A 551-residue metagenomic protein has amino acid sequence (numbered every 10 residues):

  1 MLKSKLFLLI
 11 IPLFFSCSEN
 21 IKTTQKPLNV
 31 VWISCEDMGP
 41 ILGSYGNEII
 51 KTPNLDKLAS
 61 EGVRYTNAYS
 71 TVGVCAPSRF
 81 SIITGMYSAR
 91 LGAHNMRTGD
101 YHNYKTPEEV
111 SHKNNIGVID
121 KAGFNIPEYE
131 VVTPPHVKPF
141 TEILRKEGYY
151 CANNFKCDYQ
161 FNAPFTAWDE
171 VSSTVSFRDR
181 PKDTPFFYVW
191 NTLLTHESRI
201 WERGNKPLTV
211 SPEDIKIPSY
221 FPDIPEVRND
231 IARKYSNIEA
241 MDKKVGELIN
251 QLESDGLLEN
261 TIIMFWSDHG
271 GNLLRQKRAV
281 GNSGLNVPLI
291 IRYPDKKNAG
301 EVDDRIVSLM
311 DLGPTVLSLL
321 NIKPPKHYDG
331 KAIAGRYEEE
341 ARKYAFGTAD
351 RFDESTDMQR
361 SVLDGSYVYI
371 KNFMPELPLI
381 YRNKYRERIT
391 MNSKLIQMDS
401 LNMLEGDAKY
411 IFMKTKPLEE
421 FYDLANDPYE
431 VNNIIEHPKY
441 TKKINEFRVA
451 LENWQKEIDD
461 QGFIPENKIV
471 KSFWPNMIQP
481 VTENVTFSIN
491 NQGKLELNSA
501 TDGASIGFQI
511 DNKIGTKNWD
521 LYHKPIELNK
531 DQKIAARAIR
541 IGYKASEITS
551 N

Functional and structural regions predicted by a protein language model:
M1-P27: Bacterial Sec-dependent N-terminal signal peptides
K3, I435, N445-V449, K456-N551: Short, compositionally stereotyped local motifs that mark structural "simplifiers"
E19-N20, L320-E420, D459, S472-N491: C-terminal cap/loop subdomain of S1 sulfatases and analogous C-terminal strand-loop tails that border
T24-L28, P40-I50, M96, C157-A163 (+8 more regions): Active-site-proximal cap/lid insertion segments
K26-V31, E61-T66, K146-C151, D183-F187 (+3 more regions): Loop/turn elements at helix/coil->beta-strand transitions in domains of secreted/extracellular proteins
S34-C35, G39-P135: Active-site segment of extracytoplasmic enzymes that catalyze sulfate/phosphate-ester chemistry
S44-E48, R64-M86, H94-Y101, N153-N162 (+4 more regions): Short, solvent-exposed turn/loop segments enriched in Gly/Ser/Thr/Pro and often Arg
P53, I82, K156, F161-F165 (+5 more regions): Polar, surface-exposed loop/tail segments that function as active-site lids or cofactor/substrate-recognition elements
